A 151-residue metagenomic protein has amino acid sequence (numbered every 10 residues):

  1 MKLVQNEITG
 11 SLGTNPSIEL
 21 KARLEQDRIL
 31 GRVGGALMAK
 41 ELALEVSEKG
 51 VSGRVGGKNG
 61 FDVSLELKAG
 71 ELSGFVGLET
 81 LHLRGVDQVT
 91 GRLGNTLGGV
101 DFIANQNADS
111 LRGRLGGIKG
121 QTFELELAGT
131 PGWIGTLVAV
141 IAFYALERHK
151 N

Functional and structural regions predicted by a protein language model:
M1-A43, S47-S52, K58-N151: Long terminal segments
